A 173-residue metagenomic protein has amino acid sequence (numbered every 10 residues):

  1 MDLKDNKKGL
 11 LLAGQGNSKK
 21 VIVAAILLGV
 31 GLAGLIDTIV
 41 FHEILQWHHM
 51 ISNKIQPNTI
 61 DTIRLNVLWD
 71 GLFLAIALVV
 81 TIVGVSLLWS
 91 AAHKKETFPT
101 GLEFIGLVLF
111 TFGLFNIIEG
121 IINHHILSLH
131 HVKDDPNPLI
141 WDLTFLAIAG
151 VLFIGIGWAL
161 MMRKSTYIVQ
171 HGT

Functional and structural regions predicted by a protein language model:
M1-G16: Short, Lys/Arg-rich, polar N-terminal cytosolic tail immediately upstream of the first transmembrane signal-anchor
S18-F41: N-terminal signal-anchor transmembrane alpha helix
I22, I26, I76-K94, V151-Y167: Transmembrane alpha-helical segments in integral membrane proteins
V30-G34, T111-E119: Alpha-helical transmembrane segments of multi-pass membrane proteins
V40-I51, G120-I140: Interfacial helix-loop-helix junctions of multi-pass membrane proteins
H48-I63: Perimembrane loop-to-helix junctions flanking transmembrane segments
T62-V83, N137-G155: Membrane-interface loop-to-helix entry segments
S86-T111, T166-T173: Cytoplasmic juxtamembrane regions at transmembrane-helix boundaries
